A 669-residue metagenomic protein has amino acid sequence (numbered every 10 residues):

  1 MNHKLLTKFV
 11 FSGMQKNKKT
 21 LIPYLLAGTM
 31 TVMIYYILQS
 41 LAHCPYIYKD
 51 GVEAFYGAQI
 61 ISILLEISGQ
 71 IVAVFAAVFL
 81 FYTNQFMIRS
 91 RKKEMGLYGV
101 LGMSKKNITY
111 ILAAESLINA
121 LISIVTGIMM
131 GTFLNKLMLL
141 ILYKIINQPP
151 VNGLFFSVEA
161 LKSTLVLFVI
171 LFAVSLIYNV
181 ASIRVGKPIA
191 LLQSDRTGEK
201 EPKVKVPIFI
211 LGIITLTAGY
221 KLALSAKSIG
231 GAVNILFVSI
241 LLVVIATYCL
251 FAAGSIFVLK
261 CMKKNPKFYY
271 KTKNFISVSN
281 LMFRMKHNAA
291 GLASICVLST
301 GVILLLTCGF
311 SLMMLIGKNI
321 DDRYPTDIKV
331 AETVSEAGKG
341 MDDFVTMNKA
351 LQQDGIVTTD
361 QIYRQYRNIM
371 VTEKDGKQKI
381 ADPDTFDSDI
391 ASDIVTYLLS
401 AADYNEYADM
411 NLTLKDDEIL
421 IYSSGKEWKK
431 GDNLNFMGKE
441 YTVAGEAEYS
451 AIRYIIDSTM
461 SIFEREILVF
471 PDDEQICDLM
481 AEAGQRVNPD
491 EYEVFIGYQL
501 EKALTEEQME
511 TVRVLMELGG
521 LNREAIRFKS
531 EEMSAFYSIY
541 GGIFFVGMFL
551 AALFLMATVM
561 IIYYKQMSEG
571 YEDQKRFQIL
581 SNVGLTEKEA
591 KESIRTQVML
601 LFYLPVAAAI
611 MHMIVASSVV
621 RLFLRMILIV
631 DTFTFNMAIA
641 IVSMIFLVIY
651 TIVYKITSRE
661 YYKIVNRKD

Functional and structural regions predicted by a protein language model:
M1-V32, E201-V206, T215, L250-S299 (+1 more regions): N-terminal Sec/SRP start-transfer signal
K19-P45, Q59-K93, S116-M130, I208-I210 (+6 more regions): Hydrophobic alpha-helical transmembrane segments of multi-pass inner-membrane transport and secretion
Y36-I63, L101, M509-I539: A cross-kingdom feature of multi-pass membrane systems that activates on extracytoplasmic/periplasmic
A42-E53, I128-A160, T217-N234, L604-K668: Short helix-loop junctions at transmembrane helix boundaries
Y82, I88-S90, S182, S228 (+5 more regions): Juxtamembrane interface at the cytosolic side of transmembrane helices
I118-M262: Hydrophobic alpha-helical segments
N319-T333, G338-M556: Basic-flanked hydrophobic alpha-helices used for secretion and membrane insertion
